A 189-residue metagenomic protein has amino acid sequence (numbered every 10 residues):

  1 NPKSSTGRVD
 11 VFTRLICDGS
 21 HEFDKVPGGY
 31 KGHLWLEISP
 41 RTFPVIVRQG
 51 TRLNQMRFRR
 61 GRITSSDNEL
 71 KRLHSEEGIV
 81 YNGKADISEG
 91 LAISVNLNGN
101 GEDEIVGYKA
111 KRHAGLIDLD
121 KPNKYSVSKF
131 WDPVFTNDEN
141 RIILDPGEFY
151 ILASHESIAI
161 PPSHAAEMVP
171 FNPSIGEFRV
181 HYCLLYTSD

Functional and structural regions predicted by a protein language model:
N1-D189: DUTPase catalytic domain/fold
